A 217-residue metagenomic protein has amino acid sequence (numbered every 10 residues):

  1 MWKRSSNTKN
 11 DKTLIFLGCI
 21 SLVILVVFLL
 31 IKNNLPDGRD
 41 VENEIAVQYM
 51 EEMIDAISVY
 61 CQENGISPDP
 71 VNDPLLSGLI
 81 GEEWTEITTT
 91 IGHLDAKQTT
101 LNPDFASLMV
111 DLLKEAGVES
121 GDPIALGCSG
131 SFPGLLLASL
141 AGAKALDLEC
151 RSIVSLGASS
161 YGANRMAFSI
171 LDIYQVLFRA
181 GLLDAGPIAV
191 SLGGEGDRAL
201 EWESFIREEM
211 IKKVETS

Functional and structural regions predicted by a protein language model:
M1-T8: N-terminal Lys/Arg-rich, disordered targeting/topogenic segments
D11-F16, L148: Alpha-helical transmembrane segments and their helix-start/interface "positive-inside/aromatic belt" motifs in integral
L14-K32: Hydrophobic membrane-insertion alpha-helices, especially the h-region of bacterial N-terminal signal peptides
N33-Q48: Ser/Thr/Pro/Gly-rich low-complexity linker/stalk segments immediately outside membranes or between
I45-N102: N-terminal, Lys/Arg-enriched amphipathic/low-complexity engagement segments that precede the first folded domain
D104, D111-A116, S120-F168: Membrane-embedded segments
A167-S217: A substrate-binding/cap region within the structured catalytic cores of diverse enzymes
